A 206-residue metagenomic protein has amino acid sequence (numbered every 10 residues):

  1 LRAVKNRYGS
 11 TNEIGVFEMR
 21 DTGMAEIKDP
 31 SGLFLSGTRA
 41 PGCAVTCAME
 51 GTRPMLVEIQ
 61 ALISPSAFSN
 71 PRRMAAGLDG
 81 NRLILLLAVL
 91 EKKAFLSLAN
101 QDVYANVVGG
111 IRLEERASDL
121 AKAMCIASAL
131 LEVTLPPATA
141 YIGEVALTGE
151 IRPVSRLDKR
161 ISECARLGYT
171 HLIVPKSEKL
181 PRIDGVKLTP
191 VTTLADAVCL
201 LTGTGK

Functional and structural regions predicted by a protein language model:
R2-K206: Peripheral, non-AAA+ core regions of ATP-driven protein-machinery
